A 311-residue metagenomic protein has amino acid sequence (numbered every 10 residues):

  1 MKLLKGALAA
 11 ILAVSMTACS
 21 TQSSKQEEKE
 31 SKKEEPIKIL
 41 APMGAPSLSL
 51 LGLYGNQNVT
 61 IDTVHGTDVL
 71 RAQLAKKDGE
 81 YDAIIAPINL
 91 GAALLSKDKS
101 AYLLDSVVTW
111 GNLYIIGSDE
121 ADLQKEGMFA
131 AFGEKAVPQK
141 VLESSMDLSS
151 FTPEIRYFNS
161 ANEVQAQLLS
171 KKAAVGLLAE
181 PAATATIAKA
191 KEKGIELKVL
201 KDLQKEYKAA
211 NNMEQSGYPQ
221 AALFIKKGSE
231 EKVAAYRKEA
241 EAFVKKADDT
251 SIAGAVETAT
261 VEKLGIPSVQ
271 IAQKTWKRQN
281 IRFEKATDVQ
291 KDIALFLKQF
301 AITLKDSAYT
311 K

Functional and structural regions predicted by a protein language model:
S15-A18: C-terminal motif of bacterial Sec signal peptides marking the signal peptidase cleavage site
S20-Q22: Bacterial signal peptide processing site
K32-N56, S118, D122-A185: Bilobed "Venus flytrap"/periplasmic-binding protein-like clamshell domains and structurally analogous long
E34-E35, A45-P46, A182, A255-K311: An extracytoplasmic/periplasmic, membrane-proximal ligand-sensing/linker region
K38, S100-V107, G127-A130, K208-Q215: A structural signal for short loop-to-beta-strand junctions that line the ligand-binding cleft of periplasmic/secreted
L48-G52, G66-S100, L113-A121, E163-Q167 (+1 more regions): Pocket-flanking alpha-helical
N58-T67, D82-I85, F151-S160: Short beta-strand-to-loop elements that line the ligand-binding cleft of bilobed periplasmic-binding protein-like
A161-A255: Pocket-lining segment of extracytoplasmic ligand-binding domains
